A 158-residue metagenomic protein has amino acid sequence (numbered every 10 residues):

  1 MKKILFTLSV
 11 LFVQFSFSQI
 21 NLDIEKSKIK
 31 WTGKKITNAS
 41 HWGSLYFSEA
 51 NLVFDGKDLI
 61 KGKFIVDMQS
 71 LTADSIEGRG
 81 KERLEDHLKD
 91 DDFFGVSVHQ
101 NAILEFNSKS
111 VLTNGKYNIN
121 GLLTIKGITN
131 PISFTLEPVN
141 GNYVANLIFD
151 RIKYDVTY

Functional and structural regions predicted by a protein language model:
M1-L22: Bacterial Sec-dependent N-terminal signal peptides
S18-Y158: Low-complexity, acidic/polar, glycine-enriched regions of mature
